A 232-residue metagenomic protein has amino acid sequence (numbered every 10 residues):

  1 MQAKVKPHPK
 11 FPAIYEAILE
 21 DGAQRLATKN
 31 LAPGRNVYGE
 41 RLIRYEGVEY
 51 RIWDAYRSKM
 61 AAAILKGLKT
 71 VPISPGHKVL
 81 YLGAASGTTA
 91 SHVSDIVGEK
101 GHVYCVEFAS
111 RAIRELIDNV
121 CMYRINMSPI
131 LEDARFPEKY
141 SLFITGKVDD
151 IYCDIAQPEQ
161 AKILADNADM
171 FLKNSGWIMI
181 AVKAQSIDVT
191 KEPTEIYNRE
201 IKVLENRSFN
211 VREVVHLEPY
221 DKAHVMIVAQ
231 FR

Functional and structural regions predicted by a protein language model:
M1-Y50: N-terminal auxiliary segments of SAM/dcSAM-dependent transferases
P9-F11, P33, V37-E40, D54-K78: Conserved alpha-helix/loop element of class I SAM-dependent methyltransferases that forms part of the SAM/SAH-binding
L68-S74, D95-I96, I144-T145: Glycine-rich helix-loop-beta junction characteristic of Rossmann-like nucleotide cofactor-binding loops
S74, V97-G98, F171-S175: Helix-to-beta-strand junctions that scaffold the AdoMet/dcAdoMet cofactor pocket in Class I SAM-dependent enzymes
S74-A85, H102-Y104: Conserved class I S-adenosyl-L-methionine
A85-E99: Conserved SAM-binding loop of SAM-dependent methyltransferases across substrates and taxa, primarily the Class I
Y104-Q160: S-adenosyl-L-methionine
A112-E115, A165-F231: C-terminal substrate-binding/active-site "lid" region of AdoMet-derived donor-dependent transferases
